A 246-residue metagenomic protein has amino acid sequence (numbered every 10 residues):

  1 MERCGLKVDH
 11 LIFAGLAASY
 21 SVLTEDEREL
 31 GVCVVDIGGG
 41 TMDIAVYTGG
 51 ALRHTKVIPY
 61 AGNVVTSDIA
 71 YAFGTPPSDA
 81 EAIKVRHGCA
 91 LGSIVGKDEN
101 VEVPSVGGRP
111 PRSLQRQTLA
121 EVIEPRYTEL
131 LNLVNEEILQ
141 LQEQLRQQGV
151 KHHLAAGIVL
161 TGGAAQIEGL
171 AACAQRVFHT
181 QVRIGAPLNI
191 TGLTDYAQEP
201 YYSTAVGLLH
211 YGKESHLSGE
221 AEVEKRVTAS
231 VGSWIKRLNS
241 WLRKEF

Functional and structural regions predicted by a protein language model:
M1-V34, P76-V122, Q148-G149, T191-T194 (+2 more regions): Nucleotide/phosphate-binding catalytic cleft detector across ATP-hydrolyzing and phosphate-transferring enzymes
E2-F13, G49-R86, T128, P200: Glycine-rich phosphate-binding loop plus the immediately following alpha-helix
L23-H54, I69, L208: Gly/Thr-rich phosphate-binding beta-strand-loop-beta motif of the actin/hexokinase/Hsp70
G38, S93-S113, E129, L139 (+1 more regions): A glycine-rich, aromatic-flanked flexible loop/lid motif
A51-T55, N63, S67-D68, Q115-A120 (+3 more regions): Short beta-alpha connecting loops at secondary-structure transitions that line or flank enzyme active sites
G88-L91, V150-V177: Glycine-rich phosphate-binding loops at beta-strand->alpha-helix junctions
L131, N135-A156: Phosphate/pyrophosphate-binding loops at sites that engage ATP/ADP/AMP, CoA/4′-phosphopantetheine, polyphosphate
V177-A205: Conserved phosphate-binding/catalytic loops in two-lobed NTP-binding clefts
